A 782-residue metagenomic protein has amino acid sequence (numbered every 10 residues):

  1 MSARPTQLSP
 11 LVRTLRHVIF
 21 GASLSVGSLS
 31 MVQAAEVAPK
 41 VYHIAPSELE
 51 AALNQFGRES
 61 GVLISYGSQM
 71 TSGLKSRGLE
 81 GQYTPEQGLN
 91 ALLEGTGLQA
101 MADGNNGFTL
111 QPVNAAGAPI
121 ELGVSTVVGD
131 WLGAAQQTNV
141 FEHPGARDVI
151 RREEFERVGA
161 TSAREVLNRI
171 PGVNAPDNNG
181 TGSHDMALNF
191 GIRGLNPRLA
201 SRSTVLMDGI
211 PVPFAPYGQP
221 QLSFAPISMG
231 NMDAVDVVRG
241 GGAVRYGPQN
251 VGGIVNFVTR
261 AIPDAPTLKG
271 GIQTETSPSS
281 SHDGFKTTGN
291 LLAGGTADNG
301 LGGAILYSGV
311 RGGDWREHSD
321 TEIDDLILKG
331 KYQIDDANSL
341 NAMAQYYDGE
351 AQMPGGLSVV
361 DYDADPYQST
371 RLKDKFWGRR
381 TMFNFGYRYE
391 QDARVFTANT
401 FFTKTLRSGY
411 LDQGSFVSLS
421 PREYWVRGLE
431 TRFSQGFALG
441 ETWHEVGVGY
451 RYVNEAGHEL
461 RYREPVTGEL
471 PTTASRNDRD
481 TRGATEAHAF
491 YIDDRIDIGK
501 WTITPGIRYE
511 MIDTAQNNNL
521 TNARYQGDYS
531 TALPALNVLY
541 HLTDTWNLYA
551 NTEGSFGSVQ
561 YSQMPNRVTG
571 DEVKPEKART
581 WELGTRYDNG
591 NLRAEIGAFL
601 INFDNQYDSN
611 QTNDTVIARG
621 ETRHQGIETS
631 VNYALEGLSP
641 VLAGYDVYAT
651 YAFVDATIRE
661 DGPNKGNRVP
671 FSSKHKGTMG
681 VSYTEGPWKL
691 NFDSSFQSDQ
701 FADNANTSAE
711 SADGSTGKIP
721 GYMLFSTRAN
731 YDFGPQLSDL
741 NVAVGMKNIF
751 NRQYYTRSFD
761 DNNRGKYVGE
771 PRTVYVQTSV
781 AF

Functional and structural regions predicted by a protein language model:
L53-Q55, E59, Q111-E156, R164 (+1 more regions): Short, acidic, small-residue-rich periplasmic hinge/interaction motif at the N-terminus of Gram-negative outer-membrane
F108-V113, A163-V166, L188-G194, S203-D208 (+4 more regions): N-terminal periplasmic accessory domains that precede and gate Gram-negative outer-membrane beta-barrel machines
Q111, N139, P144, R164 (+1 more regions): Extracytoplasmic beta-strand/coil segments of soluble accessory domains associated with Gram-negative outer-membrane
I210-R239, L328: Short acidic/polar hinge/loop motifs at secondary-structure boundaries that mediate gating or recognition
H282-M353, K375-G386, Q435, G440 (+1 more regions): Transmembrane beta-barrel wall of Gram-negative outer-membrane proteins
G386-L411, H541, N547-N551, P575-A634 (+3 more regions): Membrane-embedded beta-barrel scaffold of Gram-negative outer-membrane proteins
F433-G440, V446, I503, I512 (+5 more regions): Gram-negative outer-membrane beta-barrel transporters
Y645, D699-A705, Y731-F782: C-terminal beta-signal and adjacent terminal beta-strands/loops of Gram-negative outer-membrane beta-barrel proteins
